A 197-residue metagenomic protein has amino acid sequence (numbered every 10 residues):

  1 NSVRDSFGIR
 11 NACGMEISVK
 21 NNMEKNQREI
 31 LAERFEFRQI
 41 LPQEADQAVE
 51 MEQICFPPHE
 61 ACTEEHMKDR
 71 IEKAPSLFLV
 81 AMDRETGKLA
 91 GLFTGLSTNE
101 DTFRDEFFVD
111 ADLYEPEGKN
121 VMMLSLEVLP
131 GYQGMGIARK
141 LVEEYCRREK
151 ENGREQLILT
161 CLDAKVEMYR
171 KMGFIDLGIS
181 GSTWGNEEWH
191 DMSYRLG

Functional and structural regions predicted by a protein language model:
R34-A48: A short beta-loop-alpha structural element at the N-terminal edge of CoA-dependent acyl/N-acetyltransferase catalytic
L41, E155, L162-D163, G181-G197: C-terminal "cap" of GNAT-fold acetyltransferases
P57-E85, L92-L113: Active-site rim helix/loop that mediates acceptor-substrate recognition in acyltransferases
K88-E127, Q133, S182-E188: Conserved acyl-donor/pantetheine-binding loop and adjacent beta-alpha core of acyl/acetyltransferases and related
V128, G134-R147: Conserved acetyl-CoA-binding loop-helix of GNAT-fold acetyltransferases
R139, E151, D163-E187: Conserved active-site alpha-helix within GNAT-family acetyltransferase domains
V142, R148-L162: Conserved GNAT acetyl-CoA-binding A-motif
